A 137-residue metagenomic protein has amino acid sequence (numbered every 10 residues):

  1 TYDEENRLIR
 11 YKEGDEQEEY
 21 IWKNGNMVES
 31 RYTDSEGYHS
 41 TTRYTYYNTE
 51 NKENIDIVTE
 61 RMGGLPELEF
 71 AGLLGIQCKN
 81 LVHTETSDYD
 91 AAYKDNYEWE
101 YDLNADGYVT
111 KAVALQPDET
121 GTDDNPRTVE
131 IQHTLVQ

Functional and structural regions predicted by a protein language model:
T1-Q137: Buried hydrophobic residues that stabilize the cores of well-folded domains
